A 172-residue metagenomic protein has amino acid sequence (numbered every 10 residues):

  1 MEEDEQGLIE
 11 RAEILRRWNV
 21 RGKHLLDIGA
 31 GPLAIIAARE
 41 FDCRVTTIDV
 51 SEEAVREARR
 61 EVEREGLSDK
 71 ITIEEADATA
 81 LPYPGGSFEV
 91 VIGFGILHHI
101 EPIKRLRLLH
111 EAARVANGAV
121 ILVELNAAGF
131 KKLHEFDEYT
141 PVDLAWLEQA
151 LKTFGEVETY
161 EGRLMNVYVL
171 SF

Functional and structural regions predicted by a protein language model:
M1-L26, A30-A80, I103-R107, G118-F172: Class I (Rossmann-like) S-adenosyl-L-methionine-dependent methyltransferase catalytic domain, capturing the SAM-binding
I92: A conserved beta-strand element that flanks and buttresses the S-adenosyl-L-methionine
G95-I96: Short catalytic micro-motifs in class I SAM-dependent methyltransferases
E111-A112: Class I S-adenosylmethionine-dependent transferase superfamily signal
